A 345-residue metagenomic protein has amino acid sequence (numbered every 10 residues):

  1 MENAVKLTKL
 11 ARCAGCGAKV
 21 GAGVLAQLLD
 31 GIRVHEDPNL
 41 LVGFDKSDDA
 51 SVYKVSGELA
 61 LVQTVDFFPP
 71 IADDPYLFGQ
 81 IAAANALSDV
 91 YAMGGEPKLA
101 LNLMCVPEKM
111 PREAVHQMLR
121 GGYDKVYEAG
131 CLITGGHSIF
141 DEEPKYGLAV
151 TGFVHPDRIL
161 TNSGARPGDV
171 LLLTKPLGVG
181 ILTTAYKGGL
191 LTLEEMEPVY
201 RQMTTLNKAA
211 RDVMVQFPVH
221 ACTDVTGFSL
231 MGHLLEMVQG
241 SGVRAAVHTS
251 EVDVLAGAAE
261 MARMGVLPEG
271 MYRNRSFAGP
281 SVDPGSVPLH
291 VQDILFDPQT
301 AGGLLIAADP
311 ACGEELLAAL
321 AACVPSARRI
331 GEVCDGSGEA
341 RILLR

Functional and structural regions predicted by a protein language model:
M1-A92, C131, R166-L172, P176 (+1 more regions): N-terminal glycine-rich phosphate/pyrophosphate-binding loops that anchor nucleotide-derived ligands and cofactors
E2-C13, V24-Q27, M110-L132, D141-P144 (+3 more regions): Glycine-/charge-enriched secondary-structure boundary and capping motifs
L40-V42, A50-Y53, S88-Y91, Y123 (+6 more regions): A generic local secondary-structure boundary/capping motif
S51-V62, T204-A210, R275-G285: Acidic-glycine-rich active-site phosphate/pyrophosphate-binding loop
G57-A72, L77, E96-L191, E332: Glycine-rich anion-binding loops of enzyme active sites
P75-A100, M118-E128, L206-P218, V225-M237: Small-aliphatic-rich amphipathic alpha-helix that forms the alpha element of a beta-alpha
A149-R158, E194-M214, V287-L289: Active-site glycine-rich loop that binds ribose-phosphate moieties when present
